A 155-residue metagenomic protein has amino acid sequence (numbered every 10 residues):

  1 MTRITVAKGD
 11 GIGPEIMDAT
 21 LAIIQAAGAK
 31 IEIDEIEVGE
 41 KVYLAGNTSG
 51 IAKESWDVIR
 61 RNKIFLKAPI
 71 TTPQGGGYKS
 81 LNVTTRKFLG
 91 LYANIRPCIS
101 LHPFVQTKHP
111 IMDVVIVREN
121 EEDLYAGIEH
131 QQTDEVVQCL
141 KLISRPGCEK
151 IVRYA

Functional and structural regions predicted by a protein language model:
M1-T2, I16: Hydrophobic, well-ordered secondary-structure scaffolds
T2-G11, E32, E40-Y154: Anion-binding alpha/beta catalytic cores of soluble intermediary-metabolism enzymes, centered on
A7-E32: N-terminal G-site helix/loop of the GST-like fold
